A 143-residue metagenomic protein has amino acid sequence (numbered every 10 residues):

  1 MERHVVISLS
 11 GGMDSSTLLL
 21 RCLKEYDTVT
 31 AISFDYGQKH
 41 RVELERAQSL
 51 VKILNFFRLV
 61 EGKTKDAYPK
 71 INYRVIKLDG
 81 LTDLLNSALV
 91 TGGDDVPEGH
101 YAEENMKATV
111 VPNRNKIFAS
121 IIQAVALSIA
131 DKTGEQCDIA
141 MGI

Functional and structural regions predicted by a protein language model:
M1-I143: ATP-dependent adenylation/nucleotidyltransferase module used to activate substrates
